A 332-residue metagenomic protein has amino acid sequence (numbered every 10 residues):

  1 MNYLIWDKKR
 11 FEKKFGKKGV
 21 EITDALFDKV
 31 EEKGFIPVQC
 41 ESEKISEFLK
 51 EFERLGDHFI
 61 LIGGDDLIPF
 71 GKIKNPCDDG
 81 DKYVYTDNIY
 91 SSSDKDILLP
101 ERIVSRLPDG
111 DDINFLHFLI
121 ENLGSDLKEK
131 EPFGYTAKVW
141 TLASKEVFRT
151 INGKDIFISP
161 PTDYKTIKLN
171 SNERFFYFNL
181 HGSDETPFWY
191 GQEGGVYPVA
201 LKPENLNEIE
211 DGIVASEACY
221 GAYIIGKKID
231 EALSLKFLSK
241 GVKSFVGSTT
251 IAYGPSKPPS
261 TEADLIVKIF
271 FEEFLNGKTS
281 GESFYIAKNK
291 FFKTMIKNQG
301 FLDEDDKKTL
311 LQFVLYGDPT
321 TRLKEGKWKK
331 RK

Functional and structural regions predicted by a protein language model:
M1-G71, D305-K307, P319, L323 (+1 more regions): Pre-catalytic or accessory/regulatory segments outside the catalytic core
I5-K8, K14, E41-N152: Structured catalytic cores of large enzymes
A25-F35, K145-I156, S239: Short helix-loop-beta junction
G34-E43, L61, G153-T166, G247-I251 (+1 more regions): A generic structural motif
E51-P69, P132-E231: Catalytic-core segments of thiol-dependent peptidases
K82-E121, S125, N179, D184-I266: Catalytic cores of nucleophile-dependent amide-cleaving enzymes
P100, K130, G212, Q312 (+1 more regions): Residues that flank catalytic or metal-binding motifs in active/ligand-binding sites
E217, G221-K332: Active-site-proximal C-terminal subdomain of hydrolase catalytic domains
